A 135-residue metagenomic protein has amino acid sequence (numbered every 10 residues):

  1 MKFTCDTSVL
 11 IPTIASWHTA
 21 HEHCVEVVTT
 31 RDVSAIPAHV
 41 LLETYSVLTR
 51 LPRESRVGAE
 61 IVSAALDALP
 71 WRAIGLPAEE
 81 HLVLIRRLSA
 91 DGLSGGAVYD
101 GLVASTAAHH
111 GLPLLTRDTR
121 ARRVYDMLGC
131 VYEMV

Functional and structural regions predicted by a protein language model:
M1, A104, A108-V135: Acidic, PIN/NYN-like endoribonuclease modules and their adjacent C-terminal/linker elements
M1-I36, L51-I61: Short, well-structured N-terminal submotif of metal-dependent ribonuclease cores
C5-D6, I36-P37, G96-A97, D118 (+1 more regions): Histidine- and aromatic-rich ligand-binding microenvironments
L10, L41, A121-R122: A generic structural signal for short hydrophobic patches within well-formed alpha-helices
I36-H39, L102: Aromatic- and histidine-enriched alpha-helix N-cap/loop-to-helix transition segments that scaffold the rims
A38-S46: Short, conserved active-site loops that position catalytic residues or coordinate cofactors/metal ions across diverse
Y45-I74, L82, R86-S89: Active-site-proximal, substrate-binding regions of enzyme catalytic domains and RNA-binding/basic surfaces
W71-T119: Active-site neighborhoods of divalent-metal-dependent phosphate/nucleic-acid chemistry enzymes
